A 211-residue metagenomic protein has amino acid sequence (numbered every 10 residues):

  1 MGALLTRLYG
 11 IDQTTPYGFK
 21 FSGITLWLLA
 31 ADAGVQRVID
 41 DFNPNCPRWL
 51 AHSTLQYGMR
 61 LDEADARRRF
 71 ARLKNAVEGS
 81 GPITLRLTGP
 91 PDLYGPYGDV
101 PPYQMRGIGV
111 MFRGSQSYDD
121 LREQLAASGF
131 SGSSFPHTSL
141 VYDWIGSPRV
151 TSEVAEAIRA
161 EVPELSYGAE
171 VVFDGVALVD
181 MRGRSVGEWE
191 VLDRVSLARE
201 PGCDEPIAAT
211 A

Functional and structural regions predicted by a protein language model:
G2-A211: Histidine-dependent nucleotide/RNA phosphoesterase domain, centered on the 2H-phosphoesterase fold with its duplicated
